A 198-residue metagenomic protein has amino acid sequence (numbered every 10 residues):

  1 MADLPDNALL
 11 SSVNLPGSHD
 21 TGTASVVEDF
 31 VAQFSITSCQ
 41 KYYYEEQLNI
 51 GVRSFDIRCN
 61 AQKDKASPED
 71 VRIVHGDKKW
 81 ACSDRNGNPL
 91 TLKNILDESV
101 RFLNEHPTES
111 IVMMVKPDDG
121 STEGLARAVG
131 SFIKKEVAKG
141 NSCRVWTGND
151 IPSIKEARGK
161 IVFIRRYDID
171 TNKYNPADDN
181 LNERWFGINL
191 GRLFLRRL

Functional and structural regions predicted by a protein language model:
M1-S54, K63-E105, S110, R165 (+1 more regions): Long, acidic (Asp/Glu-rich), low-complexity accessory segments flanking structured domains
A61, H106-S121: Active-site groove signature of glycoside hydrolases
P89-S99, G124-K135: Well-ordered, non-membrane alpha-helical segments in soluble/globular domains
S110, R158-I161: Short, surface-exposed beta-edge/turn micro-motifs
F132-N149, I154: Acidic, His- and aromatic-enriched active-site or binding-groove loops in soluble protein domains that engage sugars
G148-I151, K155-R158, R165-D168: A substrate-binding/cap region within the structured catalytic cores of diverse enzymes
I164-L198: C-terminal active-site rim and adjoining tail of enzyme catalytic domains
